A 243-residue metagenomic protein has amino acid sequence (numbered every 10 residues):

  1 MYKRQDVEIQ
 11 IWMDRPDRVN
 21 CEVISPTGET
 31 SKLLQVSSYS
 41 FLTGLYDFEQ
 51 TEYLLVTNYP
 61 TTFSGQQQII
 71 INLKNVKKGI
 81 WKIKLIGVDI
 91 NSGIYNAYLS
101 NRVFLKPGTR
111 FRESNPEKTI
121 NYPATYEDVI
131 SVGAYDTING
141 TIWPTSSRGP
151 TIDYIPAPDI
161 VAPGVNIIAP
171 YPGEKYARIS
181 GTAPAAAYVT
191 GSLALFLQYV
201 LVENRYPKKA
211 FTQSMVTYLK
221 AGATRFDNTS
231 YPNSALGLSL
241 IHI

Functional and structural regions predicted by a protein language model:
M1-Q5, I241-I243: Conserved small/polar residues in nucleotide/adenosyl-binding loops
K3-L34: Polar, glycine-rich mid-to-C-terminal structural blocks that act as macromolecule-binding/assembly scaffolds
I9, R18-N20, P26, V165-S230: Hydrolase catalytic cores
D17-V19, W81, G93, P156: Short beta-strand/loop motifs in extracellular/secreted proteins, especially within beta-sandwich accessory domains
T27-Q35, A134-A187: Catalytic-core environment of secreted peptidases
Q50-V76: Beta-sandwich interaction modules
T61-Q68, G87-S100: Short acidic/polar inter-strand loop motif in beta-rich domains
N75-G87: Noncatalytic modules at the cell exterior or secretory-pathway interfaces, chiefly beta-strand-rich lectin/adhesion
